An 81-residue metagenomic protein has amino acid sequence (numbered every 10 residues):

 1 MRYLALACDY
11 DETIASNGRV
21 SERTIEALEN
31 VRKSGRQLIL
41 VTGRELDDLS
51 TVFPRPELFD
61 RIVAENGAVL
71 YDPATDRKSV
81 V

Functional and structural regions predicted by a protein language model:
M1-R2, L58: Short loop/turn motifs at secondary-structure junctions
R2-G18: Asp-based phosphoryl-transfer active-site loop
E22-V81: Active-site phosphate-binding/coordination module
